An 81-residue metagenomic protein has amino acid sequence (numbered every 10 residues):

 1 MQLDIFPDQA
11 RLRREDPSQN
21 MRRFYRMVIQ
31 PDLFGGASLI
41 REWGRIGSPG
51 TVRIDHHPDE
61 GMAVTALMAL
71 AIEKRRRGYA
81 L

Functional and structural regions predicted by a protein language model:
M1-S38: Short N-terminal "domain-start" leader segments that mark the transition from disordered tails or signal peptides into
R11-L12, G61, Y79-L81: Generic preference for hydrophobic/aromatic residues in regular secondary structure cores
M21-R22, R77-L81: A positively charged, amphipathic N-terminal helix/segment that binds anionic biomolecules
M27-R53, M68-A69: Short aromatic-glycine-(Arg/Gly/Cys) micro-motifs in beta-strand/loop hairpins
P49, P58-R75: A short, charged, amphipathic alpha-helix used as a generic interaction element across diverse proteins
